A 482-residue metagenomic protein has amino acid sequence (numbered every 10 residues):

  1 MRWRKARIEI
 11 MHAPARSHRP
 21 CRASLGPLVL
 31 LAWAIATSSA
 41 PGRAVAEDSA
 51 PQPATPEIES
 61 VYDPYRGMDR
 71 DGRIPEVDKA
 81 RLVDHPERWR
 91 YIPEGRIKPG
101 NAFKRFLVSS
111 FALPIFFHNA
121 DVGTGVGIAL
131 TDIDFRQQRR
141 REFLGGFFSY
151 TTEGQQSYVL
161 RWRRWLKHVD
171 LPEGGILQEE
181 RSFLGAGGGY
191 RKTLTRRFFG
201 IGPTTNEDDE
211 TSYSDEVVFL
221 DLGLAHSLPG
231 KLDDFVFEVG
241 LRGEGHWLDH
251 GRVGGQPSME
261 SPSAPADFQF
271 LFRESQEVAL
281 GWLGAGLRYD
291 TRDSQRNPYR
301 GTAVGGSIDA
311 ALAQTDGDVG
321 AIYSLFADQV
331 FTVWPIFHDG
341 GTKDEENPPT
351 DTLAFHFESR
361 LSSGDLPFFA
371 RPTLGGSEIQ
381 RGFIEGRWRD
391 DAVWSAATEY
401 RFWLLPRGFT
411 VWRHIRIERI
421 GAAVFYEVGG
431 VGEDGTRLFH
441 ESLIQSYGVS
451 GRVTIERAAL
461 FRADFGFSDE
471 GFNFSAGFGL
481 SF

Functional and structural regions predicted by a protein language model:
D48-E179, D249-H250, P257, P262-Y299 (+5 more regions): Outer-membrane beta-barrel initiation region
S109-H118, T131, R140-Y150, T302-L312 (+4 more regions): Transmembrane beta-strand segments that form the barrel wall of outer-membrane beta-barrel proteins
H118-A120, D132-D134, F148-G154, R164-L166 (+13 more regions): Transmembrane beta-strands of outer-membrane beta-barrel pores
G127-I128, S157-L160, T195-T204, D249-M259 (+7 more regions): Outer-membrane beta-barrel translocator domains and adjoining extracellular loop/strand segments of Gram-negative
F148-H226, H356-S377, F383-R387, E470-F478: Outer-membrane beta-barrel translocator/channel fold
Y158, W162, I176, G188-H250 (+6 more regions): Outer-membrane beta-barrel transmembrane strands
R273-Q276, L283-R419: C-terminal outer-membrane beta-barrel translocator/porin domains of Gram-negative envelope proteins and their
A396, V449-V453, G471-F482: Outer-membrane beta-barrel "beta-signal"
